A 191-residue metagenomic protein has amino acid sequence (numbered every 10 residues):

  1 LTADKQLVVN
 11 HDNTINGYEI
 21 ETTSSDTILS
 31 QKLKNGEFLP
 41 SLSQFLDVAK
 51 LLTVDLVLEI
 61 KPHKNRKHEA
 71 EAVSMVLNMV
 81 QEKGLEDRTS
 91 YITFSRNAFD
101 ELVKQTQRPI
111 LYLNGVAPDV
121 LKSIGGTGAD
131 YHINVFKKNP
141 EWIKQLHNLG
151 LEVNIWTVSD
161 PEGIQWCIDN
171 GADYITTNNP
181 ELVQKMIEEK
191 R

Functional and structural regions predicted by a protein language model:
L1-T53, K61, Y112-L113, H132 (+1 more regions): An active-site metal/cofactor-coordinating segment within enzyme catalytic domains
L52-R191: Short loop-to-alpha-helix "cap/lid" segments that border enzyme active sites across diverse enzyme classes
